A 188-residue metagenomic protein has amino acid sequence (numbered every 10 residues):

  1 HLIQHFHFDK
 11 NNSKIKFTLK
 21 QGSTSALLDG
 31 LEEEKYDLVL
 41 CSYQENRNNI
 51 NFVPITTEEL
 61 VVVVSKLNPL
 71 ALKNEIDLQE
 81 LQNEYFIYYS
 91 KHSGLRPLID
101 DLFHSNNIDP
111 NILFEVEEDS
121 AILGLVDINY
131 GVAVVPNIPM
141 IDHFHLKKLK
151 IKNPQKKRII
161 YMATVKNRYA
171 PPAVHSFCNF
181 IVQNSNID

Functional and structural regions predicted by a protein language model:
H1, E84-N106, A170-C178, D188: Secondary-structure junction motif
H1-N48, E115-V116: Central regulatory/effector-binding core of bacterial HTH transcription factors
S23, D77, E117-E118, P136: Short loop/turn segments at beta->alpha junctions
L31-L40, L60, I108, V126-A133: Alpha-to-beta junction loops
S42-I50, S105, D119-K147: A ligand-binding cleft/hinge motif common to bilobed small-molecule-binding domains
R47-F86, P172: Flexible hinge/capping segments at coil-to-helix
N51-V61, N137, F144-I159: Short beta-strand->loop
K148-D188: A late-sequence structural motif
